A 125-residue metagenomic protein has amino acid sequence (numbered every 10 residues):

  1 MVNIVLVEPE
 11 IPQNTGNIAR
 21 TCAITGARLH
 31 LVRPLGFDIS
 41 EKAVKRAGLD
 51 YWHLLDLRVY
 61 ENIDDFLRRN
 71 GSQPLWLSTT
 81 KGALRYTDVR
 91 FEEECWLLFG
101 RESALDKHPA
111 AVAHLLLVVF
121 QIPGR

Functional and structural regions predicted by a protein language model:
M1-R125: Post-transcriptional modification and biogenesis factors for structured RNAs of the translation apparatus
